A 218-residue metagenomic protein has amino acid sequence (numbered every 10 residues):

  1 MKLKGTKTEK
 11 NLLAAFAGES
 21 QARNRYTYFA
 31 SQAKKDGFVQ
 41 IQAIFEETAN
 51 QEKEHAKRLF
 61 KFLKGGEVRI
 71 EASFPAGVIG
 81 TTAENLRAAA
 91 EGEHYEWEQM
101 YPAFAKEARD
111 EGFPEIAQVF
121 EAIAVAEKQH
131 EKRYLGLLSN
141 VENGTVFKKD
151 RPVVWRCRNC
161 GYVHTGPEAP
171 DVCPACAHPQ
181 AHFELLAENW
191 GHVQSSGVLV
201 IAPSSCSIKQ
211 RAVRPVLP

Functional and structural regions predicted by a protein language model:
M1-V193: Non-heme di-metal
L135, V200-A202, V216-L217: Short, linear, compositionally biased motifs with a strong N-terminal bias
C160-G161, V198-V200: Glycine-rich phosphate-binding loop of ATP-dependent small-molecule kinases
H192, I201-S204: Intrinsic disorder/low-complexity segments
I208-L217: Short, intrinsically disordered C-terminal tails of secreted or membrane-associated proteins
